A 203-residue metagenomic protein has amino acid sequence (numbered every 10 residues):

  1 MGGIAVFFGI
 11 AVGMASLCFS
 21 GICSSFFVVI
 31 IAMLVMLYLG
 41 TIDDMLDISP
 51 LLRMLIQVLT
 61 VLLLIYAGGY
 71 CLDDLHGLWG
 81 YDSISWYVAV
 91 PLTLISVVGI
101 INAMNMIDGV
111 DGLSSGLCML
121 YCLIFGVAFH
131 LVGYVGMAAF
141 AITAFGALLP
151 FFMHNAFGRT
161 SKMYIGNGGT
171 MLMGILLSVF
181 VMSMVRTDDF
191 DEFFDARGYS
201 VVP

Functional and structural regions predicted by a protein language model:
M1-L92, V135, R186, R197-P203: N-terminal transmembrane signal-anchor/hairpin module of polytopic inner-membrane proteins
M1-V6, T41-L59, Y81-S85, I101-L117 (+1 more regions): Interhelical loop and helix-boundary elements at the membrane-water interface of polytopic inner-membrane proteins
V6-Y38, S114-P203: Alpha-helical transmembrane segments
